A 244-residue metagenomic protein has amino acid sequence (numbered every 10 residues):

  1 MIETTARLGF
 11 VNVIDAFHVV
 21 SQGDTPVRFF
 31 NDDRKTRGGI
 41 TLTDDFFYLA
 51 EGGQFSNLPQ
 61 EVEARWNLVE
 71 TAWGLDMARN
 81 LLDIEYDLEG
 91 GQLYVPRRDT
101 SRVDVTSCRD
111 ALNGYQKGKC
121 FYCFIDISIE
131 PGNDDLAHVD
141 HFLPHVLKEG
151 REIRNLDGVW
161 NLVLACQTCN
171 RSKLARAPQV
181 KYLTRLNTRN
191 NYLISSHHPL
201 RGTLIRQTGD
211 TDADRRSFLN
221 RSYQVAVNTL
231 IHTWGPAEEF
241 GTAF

Functional and structural regions predicted by a protein language model:
M1-D104, V180-Y192: Mixed-charge, low-complexity interaction segments
D83-Y86, V103-A111, S217-F218, F240-F244: Short N-terminal helix-initiation segments at or just after the protein's N-terminus
D99-C108, L143-G150: Short Cys/His-rich Zn2+-coordinating modules
T106-H138, C166-T168: Short cysteine-rich loop/turn motifs with clustered Cys
C120-C123, H141-H145, R154-D157, C166-Q167 (+1 more regions): Compact recognition or signaling/catalytic modules
I125-L162, A175-T188: Histidine-centered nuclease catalytic patch
P178-F244: C-terminal structured domain segments
